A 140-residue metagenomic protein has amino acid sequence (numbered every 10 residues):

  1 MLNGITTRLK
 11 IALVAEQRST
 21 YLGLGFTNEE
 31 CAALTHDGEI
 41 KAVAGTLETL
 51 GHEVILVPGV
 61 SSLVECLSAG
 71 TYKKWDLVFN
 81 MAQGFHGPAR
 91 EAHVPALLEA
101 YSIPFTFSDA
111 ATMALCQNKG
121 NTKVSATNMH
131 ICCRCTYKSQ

Functional and structural regions predicted by a protein language model:
M1-T106, A110-A111, L115-Q117, N121-V124 (+2 more regions): ATP-binding N-terminal substructure of ATP-dependent carboxylate-amine bond-forming enzymes
I131: ATP-binding pocket architecture of kinase catalytic cores
